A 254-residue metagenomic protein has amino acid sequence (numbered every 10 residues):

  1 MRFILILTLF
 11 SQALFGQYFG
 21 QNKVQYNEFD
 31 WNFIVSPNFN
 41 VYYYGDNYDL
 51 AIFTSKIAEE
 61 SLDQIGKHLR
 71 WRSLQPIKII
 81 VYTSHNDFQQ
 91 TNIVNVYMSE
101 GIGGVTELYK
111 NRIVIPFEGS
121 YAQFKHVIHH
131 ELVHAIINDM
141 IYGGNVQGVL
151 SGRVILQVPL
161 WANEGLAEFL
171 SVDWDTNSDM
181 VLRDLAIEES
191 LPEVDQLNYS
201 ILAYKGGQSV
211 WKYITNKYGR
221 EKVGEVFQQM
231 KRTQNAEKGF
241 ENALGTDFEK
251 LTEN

Functional and structural regions predicted by a protein language model:
F3-A13: Sec-dependent N-terminal signal peptides
G16-P159, T176-S178, D195-Q196, N235-G239: Juxtacatalytic substrate-recognition/specificity segment
N22-V24, W31-F33, S200, E225-Q228 (+1 more regions): Beta/coil-rich, acidic/histidine-enriched accessory regions frequently appended to metallopeptidases
K56, P159, I201-G206, K217-Y218 (+1 more regions): Short acidic alpha-helix initiation/capping motifs at coil-to-helix transition points, especially at protein N-termini
W161-G165, S171: Carboxylate/His-rich catalytic cores and anion/metal-binding grooves
A167, G207-N216: Alpha-helical scaffold elements that line and support the substrate/ligand-binding pocket of soluble hydrolases
F169-L191, R220-F227: Short helix/loop segments within enzyme catalytic domains that coordinate or immediately flank catalytic cofactors
L191-Q208: Catalytic-site signature segments of enzymes, centered on catalytic residues
